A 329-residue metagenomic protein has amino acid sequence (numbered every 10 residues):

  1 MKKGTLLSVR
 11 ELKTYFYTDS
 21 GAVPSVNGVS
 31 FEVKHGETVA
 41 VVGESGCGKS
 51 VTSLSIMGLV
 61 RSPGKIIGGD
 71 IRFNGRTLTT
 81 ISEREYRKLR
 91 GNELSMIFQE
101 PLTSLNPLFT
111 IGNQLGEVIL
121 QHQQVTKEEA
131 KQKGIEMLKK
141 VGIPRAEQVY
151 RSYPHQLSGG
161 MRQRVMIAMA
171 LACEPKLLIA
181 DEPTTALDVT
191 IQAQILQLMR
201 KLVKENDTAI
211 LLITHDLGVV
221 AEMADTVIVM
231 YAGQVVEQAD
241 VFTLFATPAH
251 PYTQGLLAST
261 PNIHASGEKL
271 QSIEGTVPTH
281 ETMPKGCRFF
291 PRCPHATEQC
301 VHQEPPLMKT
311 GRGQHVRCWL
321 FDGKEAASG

Functional and structural regions predicted by a protein language model:
K2-L6, Y15-G28, L59-K65, I81-E85 (+2 more regions): A short, flexible loop at the N-terminus of ABC-type nucleotide-binding domains that lies
G4-T5, P144, Q238-G329: Short catalytic/signature loops enriched in Gly
G58, I179-P183, L187-E268: P-loop NTP-binding/switch modules centered on Walker-like glycine-rich loops
I66-T77: Conserved ABC transporter NBD signature motif
R76-T77, E128-Q148, L257: Conserved ABC ATPase "signature" region
L78-S95, Q121, T243-P248, P278-P284: ABC ATPase NBD coupling module
A172-K176: A short, proline-enriched helix->beta-strand linker immediately N-terminal to the Walker B motif in ABC-type P-loop
